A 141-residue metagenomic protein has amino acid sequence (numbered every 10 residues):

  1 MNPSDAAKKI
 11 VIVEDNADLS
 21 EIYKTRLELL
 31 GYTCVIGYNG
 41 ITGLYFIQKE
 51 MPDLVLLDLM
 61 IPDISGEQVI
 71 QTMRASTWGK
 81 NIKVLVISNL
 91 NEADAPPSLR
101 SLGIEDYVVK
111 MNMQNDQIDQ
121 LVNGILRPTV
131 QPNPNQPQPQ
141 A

Functional and structural regions predicted by a protein language model:
M1-K9, D116-A141: Non-catalytic signal-transmission and effector/linker regions of two-component phosphorelay proteins
E14: Conserved acidic carboxylate
E21-L29: Charged docking surfaces used in two-component/phosphorelay signaling
G31-Y38, F46: Short hydrophobic/Thr-rich beta-strand motif most characteristic of the beta2 strand and flanking loop of CheY-like
D58, S88: Active-site residues of response regulator receiver
P62, E92: The feature encodes the CheY-like receiver
